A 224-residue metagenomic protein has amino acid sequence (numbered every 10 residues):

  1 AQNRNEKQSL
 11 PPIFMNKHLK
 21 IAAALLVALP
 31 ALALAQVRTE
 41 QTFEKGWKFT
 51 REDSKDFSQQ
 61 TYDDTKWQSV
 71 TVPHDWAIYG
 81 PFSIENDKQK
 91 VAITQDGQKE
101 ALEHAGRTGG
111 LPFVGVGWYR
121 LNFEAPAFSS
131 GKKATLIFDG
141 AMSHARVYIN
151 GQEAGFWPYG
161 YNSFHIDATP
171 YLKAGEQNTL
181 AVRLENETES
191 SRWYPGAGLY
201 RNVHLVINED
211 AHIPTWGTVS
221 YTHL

Functional and structural regions predicted by a protein language model:
A1-F14: Short, Lys/Arg-enriched N-terminal segments with co-localized hydrophobic residues within the first ~10-30 amino acids
E6-K7, L25, Q68: Residue-level detector of alpha-helical hydrophobic segments embedded in or interacting with membranes
I13-A23: Bacterial N-terminal signal peptides that target proteins for export
L26-L34: Hydrophobic h-region of N-terminal signal peptides that target proteins for export in Gram-negative bacteria
A35-E100, T179-E185, S190, L199 (+1 more regions): Accessory carbohydrate-binding/adhesion or oligomerization-edge regions at the termini of glycan-active proteins
T39-F43, T50-D53, G109-V219: Accessory beta-strand-rich segments of carbohydrate-active enzymes
A101-G106: Short glycine/threonine/proline-enriched tight-turn/helix- or strand-capping micro-motif at secondary-structure
T222-H223: Conserved small/polar residues in nucleotide/adenosyl-binding loops
